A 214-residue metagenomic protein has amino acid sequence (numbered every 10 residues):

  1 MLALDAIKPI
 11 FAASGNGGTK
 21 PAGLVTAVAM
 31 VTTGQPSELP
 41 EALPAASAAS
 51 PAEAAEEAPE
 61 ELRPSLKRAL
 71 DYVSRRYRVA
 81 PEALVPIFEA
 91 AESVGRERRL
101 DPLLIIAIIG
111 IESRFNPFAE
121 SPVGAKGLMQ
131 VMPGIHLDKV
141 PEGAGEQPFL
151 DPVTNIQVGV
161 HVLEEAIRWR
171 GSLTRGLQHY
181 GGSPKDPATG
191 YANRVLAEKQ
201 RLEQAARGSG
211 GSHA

Functional and structural regions predicted by a protein language model:
M1-A22, E142-A214: Non-catalytic cell-wall polysaccharide-engagement segments
M1-R98, P102-L103, A197-E198, E203-A214: Cell-wall glycan-active module
P59-L66, Y77-F88, E97-R98, P102 (+4 more regions): Solvent-exposed, acidic/flexible segments
L70, I109, M129-M132, L177 (+2 more regions): Conserved protein kinase catalytic domain
S74-R78, E92-L100, G110-N116, P133-H136 (+3 more regions): Sec-exported extracytoplasmic/periplasmic mature domains
I106: Short alpha-helical N-box/ATP-lid segment at the N-terminus of the HATPase_c
I111-G127: Cell-wall polysaccharide-cleaving catalytic domain and substrate-binding groove, primarily in peptidoglycan/chitin
P122-E142, G159: Substrate-binding/active-site groove segments that recognize and process beta-1,4-linked N-acetyl-hexosamine
